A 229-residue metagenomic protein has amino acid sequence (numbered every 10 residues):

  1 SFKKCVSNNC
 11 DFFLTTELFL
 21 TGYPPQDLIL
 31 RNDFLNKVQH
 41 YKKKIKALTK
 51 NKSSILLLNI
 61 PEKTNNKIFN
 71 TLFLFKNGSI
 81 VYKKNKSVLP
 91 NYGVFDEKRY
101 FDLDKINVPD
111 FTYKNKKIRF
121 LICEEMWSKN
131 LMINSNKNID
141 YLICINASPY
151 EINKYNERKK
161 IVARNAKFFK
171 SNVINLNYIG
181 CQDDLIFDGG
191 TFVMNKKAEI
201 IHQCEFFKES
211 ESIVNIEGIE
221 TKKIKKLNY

Functional and structural regions predicted by a protein language model:
S1-Y229: Enzyme catalytic cores with a strong preference for nitrogen-chemistry domains
